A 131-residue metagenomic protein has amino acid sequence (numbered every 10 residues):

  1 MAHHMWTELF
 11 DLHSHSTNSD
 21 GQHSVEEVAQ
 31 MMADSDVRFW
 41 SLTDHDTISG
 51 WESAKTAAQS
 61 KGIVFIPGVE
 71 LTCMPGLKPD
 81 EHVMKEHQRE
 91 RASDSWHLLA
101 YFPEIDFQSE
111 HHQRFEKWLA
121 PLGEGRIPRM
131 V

Functional and structural regions predicted by a protein language model:
M1-S95: An N-terminally biased module of ancient metal coordination in phosphate/nucleic-acid-related enzymes
G21-Q22, A120-V131: Divalent metal-binding pocket/active-site signature
L77-G125: Active-site gating loops and adjacent loop-to-helix segments of metal-dependent hydrolytic enzymes
